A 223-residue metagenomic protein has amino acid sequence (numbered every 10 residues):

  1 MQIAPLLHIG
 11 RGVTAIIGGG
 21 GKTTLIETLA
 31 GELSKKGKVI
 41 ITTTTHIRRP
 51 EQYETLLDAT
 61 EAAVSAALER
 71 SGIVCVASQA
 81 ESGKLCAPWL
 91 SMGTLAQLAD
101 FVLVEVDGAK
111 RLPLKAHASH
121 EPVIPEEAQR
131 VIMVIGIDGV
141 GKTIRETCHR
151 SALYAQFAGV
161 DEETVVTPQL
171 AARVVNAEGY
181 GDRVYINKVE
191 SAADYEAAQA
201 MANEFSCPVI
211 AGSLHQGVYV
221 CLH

Functional and structural regions predicted by a protein language model:
Q2-K35: Walker A (P-loop) phosphate-binding motif
G12-I16, S71-S82, V106-D107, F157-A158: Short, basic, glycine/proline-bearing loop/turn elements
I16, V39-T43, C75-S78, V102-V106 (+3 more regions): General beta-strand structural signal in soluble alpha/beta enzymes
G19, V106, G136-D138, Q156-V174 (+2 more regions): G-domain G4 guanine-recognition motif of GTPases
A30-Q79: N-terminal phosphate/diphosphate-binding loop that engages ATP/GTP or pyrophosphate donors across diverse enzyme folds
A59-V64, E146-E162: Acidic, Ser/Thr-rich peripheral helices and adjacent loops at domain boundaries
V76-A116: Phosphate-binding/switch loop-helix module in NTP-utilizing enzymes
A118-V140, R150: Inter-motif core of Ras-like GTPase G domains
